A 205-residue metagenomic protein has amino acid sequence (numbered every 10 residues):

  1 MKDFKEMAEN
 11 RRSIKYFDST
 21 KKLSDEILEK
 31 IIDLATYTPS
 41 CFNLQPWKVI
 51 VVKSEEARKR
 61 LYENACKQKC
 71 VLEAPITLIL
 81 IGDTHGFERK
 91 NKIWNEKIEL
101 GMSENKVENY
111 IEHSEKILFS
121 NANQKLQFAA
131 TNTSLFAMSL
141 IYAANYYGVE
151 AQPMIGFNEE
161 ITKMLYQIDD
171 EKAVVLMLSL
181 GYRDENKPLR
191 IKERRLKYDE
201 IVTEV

Functional and structural regions predicted by a protein language model:
M1-V205: Acidic, surface-exposed loops and disordered segments
